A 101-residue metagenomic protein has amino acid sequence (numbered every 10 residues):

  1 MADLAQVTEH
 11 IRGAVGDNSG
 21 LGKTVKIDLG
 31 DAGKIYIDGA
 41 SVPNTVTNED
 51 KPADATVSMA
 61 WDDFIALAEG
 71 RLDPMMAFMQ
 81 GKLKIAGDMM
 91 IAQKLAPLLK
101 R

Functional and structural regions predicted by a protein language model:
M1-R101: Feature captures hydrophobic
